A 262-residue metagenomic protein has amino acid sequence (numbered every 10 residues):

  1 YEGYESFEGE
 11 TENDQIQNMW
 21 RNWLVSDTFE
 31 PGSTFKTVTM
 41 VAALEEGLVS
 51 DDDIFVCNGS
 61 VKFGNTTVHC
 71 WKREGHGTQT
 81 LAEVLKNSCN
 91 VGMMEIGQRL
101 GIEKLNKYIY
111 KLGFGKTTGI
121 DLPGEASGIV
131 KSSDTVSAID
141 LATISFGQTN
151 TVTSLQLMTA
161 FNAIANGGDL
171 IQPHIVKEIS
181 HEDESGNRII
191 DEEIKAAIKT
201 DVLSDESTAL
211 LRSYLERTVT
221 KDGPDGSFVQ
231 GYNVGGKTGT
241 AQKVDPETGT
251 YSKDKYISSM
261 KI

Functional and structural regions predicted by a protein language model:
Y1-S33, V38-I262: Beta-lactam-recognizing serine transpeptidase/beta-lactamase-like catalytic domain environment
